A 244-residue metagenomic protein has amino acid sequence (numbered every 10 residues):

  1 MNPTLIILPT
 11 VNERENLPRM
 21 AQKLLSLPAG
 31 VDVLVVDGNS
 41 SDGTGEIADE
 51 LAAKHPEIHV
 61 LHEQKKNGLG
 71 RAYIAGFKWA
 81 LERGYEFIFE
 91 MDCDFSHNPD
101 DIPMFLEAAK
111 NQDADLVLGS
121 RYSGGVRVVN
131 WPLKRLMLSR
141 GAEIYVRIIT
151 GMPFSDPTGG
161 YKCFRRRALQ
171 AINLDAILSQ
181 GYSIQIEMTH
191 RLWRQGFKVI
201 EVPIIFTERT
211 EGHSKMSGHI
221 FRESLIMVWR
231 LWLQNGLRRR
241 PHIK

Functional and structural regions predicted by a protein language model:
M1, G151, D175-K244: Hydrophobic helical membrane-anchoring modules
P3-L5, D32, E187: Cell-envelope/extracellular polymer assembly enzymes that use nucleotide-activated donors
L8, A21, G30-S40, L61-H62 (+1 more regions): Short beta-strand/loop segment that forms part of the nucleotide-sugar
N12-S26: Short, well-formed alpha-helical segments that are part of the catalytic scaffolds of diverse glycosyltransferases
E13-N16, S40, N98: Donor nucleotide-sugar binding loop of glycosyltransferases
L24, G76, D94, R165 (+3 more regions): Residue-level signature of catalytic and energy-coupling elements of molecular machines, predominantly ATP/GTP-dependent
D37-I47, F95: A conserved acidic beta->alpha catalytic loop
L61-E82, F87, P99-Y182, R209-S224: Acceptor/aglycone-binding surface of glycosyltransferases and processive sugar-polymer synthases
